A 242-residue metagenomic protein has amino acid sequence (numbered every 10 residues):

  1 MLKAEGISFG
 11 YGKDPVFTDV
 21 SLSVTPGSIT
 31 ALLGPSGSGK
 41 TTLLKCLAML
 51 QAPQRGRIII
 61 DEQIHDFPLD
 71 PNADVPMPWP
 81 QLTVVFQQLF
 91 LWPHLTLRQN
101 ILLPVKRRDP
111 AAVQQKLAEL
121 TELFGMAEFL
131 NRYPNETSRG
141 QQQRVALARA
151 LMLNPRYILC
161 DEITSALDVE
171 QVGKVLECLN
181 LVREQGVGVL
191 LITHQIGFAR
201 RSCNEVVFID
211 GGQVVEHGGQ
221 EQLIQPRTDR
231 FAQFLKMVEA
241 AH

Functional and structural regions predicted by a protein language model:
L33-P35: The feature captures the beta-strand-to-loop junction immediately N-terminal to the Walker
A48: Helix-to-loop junction immediately C-terminal to a conserved catalytic motif
H65-T83, R107, E184, L223-R227: ABC ATPase NBD coupling module
A111-F129: Conserved ABC ATPase "signature" region
Y133-T137, Q141: Conserved ABC ATPase signature
I158-D161: Catalytic Walker B motif of ABC-type/P-loop ATPase nucleotide-binding domains
T193-H194: H-loop/switch region of ABC-family ATPase nucleotide-binding domains
